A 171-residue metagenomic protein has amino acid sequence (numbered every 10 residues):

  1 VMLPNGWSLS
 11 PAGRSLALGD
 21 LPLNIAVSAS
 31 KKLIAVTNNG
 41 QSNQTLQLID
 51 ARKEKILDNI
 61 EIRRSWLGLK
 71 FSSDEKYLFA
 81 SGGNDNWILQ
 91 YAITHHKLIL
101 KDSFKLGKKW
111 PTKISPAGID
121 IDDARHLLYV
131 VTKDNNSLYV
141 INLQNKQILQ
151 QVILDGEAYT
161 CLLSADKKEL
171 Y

Functional and structural regions predicted by a protein language model:
V1-Y171: Predominantly soluble domains enriched in secretory-pathway, periplasmic, or organellar proteins
